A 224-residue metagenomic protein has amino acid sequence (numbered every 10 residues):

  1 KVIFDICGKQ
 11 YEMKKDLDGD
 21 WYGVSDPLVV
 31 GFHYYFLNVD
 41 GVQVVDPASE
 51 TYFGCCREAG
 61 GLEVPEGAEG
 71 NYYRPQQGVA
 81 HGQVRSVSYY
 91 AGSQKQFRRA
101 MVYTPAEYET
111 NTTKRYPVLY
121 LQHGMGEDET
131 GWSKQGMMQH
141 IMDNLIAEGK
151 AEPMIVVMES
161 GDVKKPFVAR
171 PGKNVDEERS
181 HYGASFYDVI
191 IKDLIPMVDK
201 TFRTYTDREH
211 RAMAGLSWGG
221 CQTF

Functional and structural regions predicted by a protein language model:
K1-V30, D40-P65, G92: Aromatic-rich carbohydrate-binding modules that target alpha-glucans
V2, G31-V39, V102, K114-Y116 (+2 more regions): Short beta-strand segments enriched for Tyr within beta-sheet-rich domains, predominantly fibronectin type III
K14-D16, C55-T112: N-terminal cap/lid segment of alpha/beta-hydrolase-fold proteins
Q94-Q96, M125-R203: Cap/lid segment of the alpha/beta-hydrolase catalytic domain
A100-T104, T112-G126, V156: Short beta-strand element of the alpha/beta-hydrolase
K114-V118, K150-I155, D207-H210: Loop/turn elements at helix/coil->beta-strand transitions in domains of secreted/extracellular proteins
F186, A214-Q222: Active-site loop->helix "elbow" adjoining a glycine-rich segment at hydrolase catalytic centers
R203-S217: Alpha/beta-hydrolase fold nucleophile elbow
